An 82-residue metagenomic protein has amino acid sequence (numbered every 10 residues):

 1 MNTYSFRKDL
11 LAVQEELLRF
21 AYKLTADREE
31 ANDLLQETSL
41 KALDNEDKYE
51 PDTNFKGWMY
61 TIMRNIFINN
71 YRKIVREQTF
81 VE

Functional and structural regions predicted by a protein language model:
M1-R19, N32: A short, charge-rich alpha-helical start-of-domain segment used by transcription regulators
R7-K8, D47, Q78-V81: Pre-signature/interface helix of ABC/ABC-like ATPase nucleotide-binding domains
R19, D33-L40, D44, T53-N65: Structural recognition of an alpha-helix C-terminal capping motif at a helix-to-coil junction
E30, E37, E77: Acidic-residue sensor for enzyme active/binding pockets
Y49-P51: Short alpha-helix-to-loop micro-motif enriched in aromatics/charged/Gly
T61-V81: Arg/Lys-rich amphipathic alpha helix in sigma70-family domain 2
